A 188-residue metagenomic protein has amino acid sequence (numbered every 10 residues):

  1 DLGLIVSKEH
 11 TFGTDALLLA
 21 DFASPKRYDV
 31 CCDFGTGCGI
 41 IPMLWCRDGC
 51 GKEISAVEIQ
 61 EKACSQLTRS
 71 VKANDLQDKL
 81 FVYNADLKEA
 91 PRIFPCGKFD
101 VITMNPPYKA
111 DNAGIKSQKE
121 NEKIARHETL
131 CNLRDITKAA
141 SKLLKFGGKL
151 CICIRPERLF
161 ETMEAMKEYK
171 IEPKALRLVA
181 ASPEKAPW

Functional and structural regions predicted by a protein language model:
D1, G51-E53, Q77-K79, G147 (+1 more regions): A generic structural signal for alpha->beta connector loops
D1-K26: Class I SAM-dependent transferase core
I5, F12, L130-K185: Conserved Class I SAM-dependent methyltransferase catalytic core
S7, S55, I124, G147-L150: Conserved short-loop catalytic and cofactor-binding motifs
T14, T36, I54, E58 (+2 more regions): Residues at secondary-structure transition points
D21-M104, K109-I115: Conserved SAM/SAH cofactor-binding pocket of Class I
P106-D135: Mobile active-site "lid"/loop adjacent to the S-adenosyl-L-methionine
W188: Core SAM-dependent methyltransferase catalytic element
